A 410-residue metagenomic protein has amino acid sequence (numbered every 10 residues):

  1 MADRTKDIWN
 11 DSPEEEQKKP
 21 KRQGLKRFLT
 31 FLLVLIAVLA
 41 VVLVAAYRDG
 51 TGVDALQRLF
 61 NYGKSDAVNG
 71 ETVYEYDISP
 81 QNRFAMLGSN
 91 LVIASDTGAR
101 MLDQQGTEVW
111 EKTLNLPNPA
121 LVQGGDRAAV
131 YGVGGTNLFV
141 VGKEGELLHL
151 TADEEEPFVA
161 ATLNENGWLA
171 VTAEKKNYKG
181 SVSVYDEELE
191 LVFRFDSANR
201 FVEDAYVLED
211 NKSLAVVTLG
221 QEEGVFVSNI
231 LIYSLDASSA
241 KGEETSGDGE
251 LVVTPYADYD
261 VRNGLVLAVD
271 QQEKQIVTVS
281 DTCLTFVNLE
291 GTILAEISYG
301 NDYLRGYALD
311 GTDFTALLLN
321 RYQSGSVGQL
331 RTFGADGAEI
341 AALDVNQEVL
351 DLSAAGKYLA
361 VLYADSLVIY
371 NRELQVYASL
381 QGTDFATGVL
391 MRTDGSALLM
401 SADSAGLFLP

Functional and structural regions predicted by a protein language model:
M1-R27: N-terminal Lys/Arg-rich, disordered targeting/topogenic segments
G24-R27, E71-M86, L114-D126, E154-E165 (+6 more regions): Repeated scaffold domains used in trafficking and secretory/extracellular systems, primarily beta-propellers
F28-A45: Hydrophobic membrane-insertion alpha-helices, especially the h-region of bacterial N-terminal signal peptides
R48-T51, G98-R100, T136-V140, N177-S183 (+5 more regions): Structural motif
A55-P80, D103, T107-L114, E146-A152 (+6 more regions): Aromatic (tryptophan-biased) beta-strands that constitute blades/sheets of beta-rich domains
L91, A128-A129, G167-A170, N211-A215 (+4 more regions): Hydrophobic beta-strand positions that form the internal "hydrophobic ladder" of WD40/Gbeta-like beta-propeller blades
W110-V217, G224, D258: Non-cytosolic head/periplasmic domains of membrane-anchored proteins
Y178-T285: Solenoidal tandem-repeat scaffolds enriched in leucines and small polar residues
